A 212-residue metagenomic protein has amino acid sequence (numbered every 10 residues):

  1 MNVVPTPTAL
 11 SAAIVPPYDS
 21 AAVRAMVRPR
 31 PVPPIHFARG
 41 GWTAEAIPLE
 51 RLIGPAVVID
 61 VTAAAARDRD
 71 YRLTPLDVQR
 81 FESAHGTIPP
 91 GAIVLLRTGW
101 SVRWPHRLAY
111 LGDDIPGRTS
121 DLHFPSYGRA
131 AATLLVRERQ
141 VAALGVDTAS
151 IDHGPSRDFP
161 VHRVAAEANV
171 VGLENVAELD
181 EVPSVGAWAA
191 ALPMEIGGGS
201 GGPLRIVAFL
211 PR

Functional and structural regions predicted by a protein language model:
V4-T6, A12, R24: Intrinsic low-complexity, disordered N-terminal segments enriched in polar/charged/small residues
S11, V15-P17, S150: Short hydrophobic/aromatic residue motifs in ordered secondary structure
A21, P34-R212: Active-/binding-site microenvironments in catalytic and ligand-binding cores
R24, R28-R30: Basic polycationic patches enriched in arginine
